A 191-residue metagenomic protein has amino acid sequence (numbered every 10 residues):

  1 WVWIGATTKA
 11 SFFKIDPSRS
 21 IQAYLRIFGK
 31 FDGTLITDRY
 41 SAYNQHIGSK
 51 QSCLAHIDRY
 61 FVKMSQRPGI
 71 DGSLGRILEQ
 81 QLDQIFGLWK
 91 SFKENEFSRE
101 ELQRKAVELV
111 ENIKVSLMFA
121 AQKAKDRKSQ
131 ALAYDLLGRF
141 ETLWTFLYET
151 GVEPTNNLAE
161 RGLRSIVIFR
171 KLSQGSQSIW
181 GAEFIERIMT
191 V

Functional and structural regions predicted by a protein language model:
W1-V191: Catalytic center-proximal scaffold of phosphoryl-transfer enzymes
